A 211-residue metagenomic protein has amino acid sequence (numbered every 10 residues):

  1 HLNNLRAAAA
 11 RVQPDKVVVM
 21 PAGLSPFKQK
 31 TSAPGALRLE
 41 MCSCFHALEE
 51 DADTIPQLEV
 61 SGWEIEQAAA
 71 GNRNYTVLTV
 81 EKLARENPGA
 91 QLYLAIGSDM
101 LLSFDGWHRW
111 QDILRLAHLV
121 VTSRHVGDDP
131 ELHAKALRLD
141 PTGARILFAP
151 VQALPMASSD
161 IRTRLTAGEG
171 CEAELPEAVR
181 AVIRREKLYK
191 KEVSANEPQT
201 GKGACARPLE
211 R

Functional and structural regions predicted by a protein language model:
H1-R211: Nucleotidyltransferase catalytic core that binds NTPs
